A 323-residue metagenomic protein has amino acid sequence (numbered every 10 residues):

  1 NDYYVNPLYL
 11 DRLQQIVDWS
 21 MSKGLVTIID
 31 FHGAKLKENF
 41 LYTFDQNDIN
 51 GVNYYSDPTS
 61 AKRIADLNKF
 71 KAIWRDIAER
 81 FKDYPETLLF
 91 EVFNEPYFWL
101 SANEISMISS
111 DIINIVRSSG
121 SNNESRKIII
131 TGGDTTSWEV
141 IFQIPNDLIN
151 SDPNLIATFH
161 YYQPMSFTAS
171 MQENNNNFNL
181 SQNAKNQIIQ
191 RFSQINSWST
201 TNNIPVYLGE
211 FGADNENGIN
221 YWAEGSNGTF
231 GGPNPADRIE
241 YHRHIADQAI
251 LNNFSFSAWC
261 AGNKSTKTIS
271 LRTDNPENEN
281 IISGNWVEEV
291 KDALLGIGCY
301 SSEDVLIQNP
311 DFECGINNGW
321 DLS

Functional and structural regions predicted by a protein language model:
N1, M165-T168, T266, G315-L322: Short, solvent-exposed loop/turn elements at domain surfaces
N1-L89, M107-G120: An active-site-proximal structural segment forming one wall of the substrate-binding cleft that immediately precedes
D2-P7, L100-E104, P233-N234: Short, solvent-exposed loop/turn segments at secondary-structure boundaries
H32-L36, G132-D134, S257-T266: Short, solvent-exposed turn/loop segments enriched in Gly/Ser/Thr/Pro and often Arg
Y42-T59, Q172-N179, W222-T229: Short glycine/proline- and charge-enriched loop/turn segments that cap or connect secondary-structure elements
P58, I64-G218, L251-S257: Active-site region of glycoside hydrolase catalytic domains
G218-L306: Aromatic-rich peripheral "rim/lid" segments of glycoside hydrolase catalytic domains that contact and position glycan
S302-S323: Extracellular and organelle-lumenal recognition/adhesion modules and their flexible linkers in secreted
